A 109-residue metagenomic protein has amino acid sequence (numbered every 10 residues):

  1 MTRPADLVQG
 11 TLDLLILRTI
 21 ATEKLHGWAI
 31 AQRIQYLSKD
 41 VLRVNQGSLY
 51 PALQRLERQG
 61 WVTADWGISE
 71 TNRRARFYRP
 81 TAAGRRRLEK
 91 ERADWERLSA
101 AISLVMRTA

Functional and structural regions predicted by a protein language model:
T2-D6, W66-G67: Short beta-strand/turn micro-motifs at beta-sheet edges
P4-S48: N-terminal helix-turn-helix DNA-binding core of bacterial DNA-binding proteins
L49-L56: Basic amphipathic alpha-helical segments that dock to polyanions
E57-R73, R79: Beta-hairpin "wing" of winged helix-turn-helix
T71-R92: Basic, amphipathic "hinge/linker" alpha-helix immediately C-terminal to the N-terminal HTH DNA-binding motif
R85-A109: Amphipathic alpha-helical dimerization/coiled-coil segments that flank or bridge DNA-binding/regulatory modules
